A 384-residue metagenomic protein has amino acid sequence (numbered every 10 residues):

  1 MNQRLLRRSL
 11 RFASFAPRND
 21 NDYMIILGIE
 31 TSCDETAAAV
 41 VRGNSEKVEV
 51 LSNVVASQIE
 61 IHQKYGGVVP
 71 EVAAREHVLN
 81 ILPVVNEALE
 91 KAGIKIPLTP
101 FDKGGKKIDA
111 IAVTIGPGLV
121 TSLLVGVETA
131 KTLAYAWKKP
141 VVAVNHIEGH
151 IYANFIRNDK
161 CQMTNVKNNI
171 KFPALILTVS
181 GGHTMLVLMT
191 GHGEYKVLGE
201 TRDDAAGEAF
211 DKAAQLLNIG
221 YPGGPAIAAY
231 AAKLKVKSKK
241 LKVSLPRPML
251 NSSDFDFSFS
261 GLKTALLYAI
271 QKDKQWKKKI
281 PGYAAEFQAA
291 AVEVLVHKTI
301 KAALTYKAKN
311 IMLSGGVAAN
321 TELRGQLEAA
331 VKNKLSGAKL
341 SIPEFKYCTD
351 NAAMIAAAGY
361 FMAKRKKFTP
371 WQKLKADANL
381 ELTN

Functional and structural regions predicted by a protein language model:
M1-L5, S14-N21, P97-G105, Q162-N168 (+1 more regions): A cross-taxon signal for low-complexity, glycine/charged-rich
I25-K95, G105-K107, V113-P117, L123-L124 (+2 more regions): N-terminal beta-alpha supersecondary unit
N53, A229-K235, K239-I311, N320-A330 (+3 more regions): A contiguous, well-structured pocket-lining segment that forms one wall/lid of small-molecule binding clefts in soluble
V85-D109, K272-K277, T299-K309: Phosphate/pyrophosphate-binding loops at sites that engage ATP/ADP/AMP, CoA/4′-phosphopantetheine, polyphosphate
A143-V144, E328-I355: Conserved phosphate-binding/catalytic loops in two-lobed NTP-binding clefts
V144-C161, V166-A174, A358: Conserved phosphate-binding catalytic cores of ATP/NTP-utilizing and phosphoryl-transfer enzymes
H150-Y152, P343-L382: Glycine-rich phosphate-binding/hydrolytic loop that grips phosphoryl groups
T190-K233, T264, Y268-K274: Glycine-rich phosphate-binding loop plus the immediately following alpha-helix
